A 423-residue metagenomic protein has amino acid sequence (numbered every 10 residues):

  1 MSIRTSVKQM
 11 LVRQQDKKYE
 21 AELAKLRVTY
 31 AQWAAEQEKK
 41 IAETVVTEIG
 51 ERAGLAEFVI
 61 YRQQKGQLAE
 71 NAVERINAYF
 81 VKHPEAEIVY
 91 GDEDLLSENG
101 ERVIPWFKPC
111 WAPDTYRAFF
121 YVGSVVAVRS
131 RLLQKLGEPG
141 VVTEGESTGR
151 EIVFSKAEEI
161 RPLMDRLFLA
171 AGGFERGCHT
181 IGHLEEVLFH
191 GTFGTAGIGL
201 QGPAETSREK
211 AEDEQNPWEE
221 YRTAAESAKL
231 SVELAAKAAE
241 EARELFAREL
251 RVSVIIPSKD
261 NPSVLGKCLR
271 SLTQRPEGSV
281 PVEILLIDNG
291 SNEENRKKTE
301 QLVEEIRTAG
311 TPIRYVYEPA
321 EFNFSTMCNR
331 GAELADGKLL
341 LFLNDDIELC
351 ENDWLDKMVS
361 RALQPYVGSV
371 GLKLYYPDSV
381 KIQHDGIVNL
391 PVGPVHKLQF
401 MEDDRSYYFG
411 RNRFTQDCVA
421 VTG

Functional and structural regions predicted by a protein language model:
E43-T47, E57-F58, L250-I256, L272 (+1 more regions): Hydrophobic targeting segments
E48-E51, E318-A335: Glycine-rich, basic loop-to-helix element that forms the pyrophosphate-binding segment of sugar-nucleotide handling
F58-V59, L340: Short aromatic/hydrophobic "clamp" motif used to bind/position activated sugar donors
E70-V103, E348-V392: Conserved donor NDP-sugar-binding/catalytic core segment of glycosyltransferases
E98-S124, R131, L390-V419, G423: Short, flexible, basic/aromatic active-site loop/helix in glycosyltransferases
L132, E144-V187, T192, W354-M358 (+1 more regions): A short, conserved alpha-helix in the catalytic core of glycosyltransferases
V252-V264, C268, R275, I287-D288 (+1 more regions): A conserved hydrophobic helix/loop-capping motif in glycosyltransferases and polysaccharide synthases
T273-Y317: Acidic donor-binding segment of Leloir-type glycosyltransferases
